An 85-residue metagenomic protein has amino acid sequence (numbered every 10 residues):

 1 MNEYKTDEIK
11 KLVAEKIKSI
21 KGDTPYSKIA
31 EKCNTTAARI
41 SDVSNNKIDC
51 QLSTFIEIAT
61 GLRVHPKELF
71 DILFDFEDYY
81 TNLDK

Functional and structural regions predicted by a protein language model:
M1-T24: A short, Lys/Arg-rich alpha-helix, primarily the initiator
M1-Y4, T60, F70-K85: Short, charged recognition helix plus adjacent turn of helix-turn-helix-like nucleic-acid-binding domains
G22-D42: Short alpha-helical DNA-recognition segment
P25, Q51-T54, H65: Residues that mark the N-terminal boundary/hinge immediately upstream of a DNA-recognition element
K47-T60: Short, basic-rich loop-to-helix N-cap that marks the start of a DNA-contacting helix
